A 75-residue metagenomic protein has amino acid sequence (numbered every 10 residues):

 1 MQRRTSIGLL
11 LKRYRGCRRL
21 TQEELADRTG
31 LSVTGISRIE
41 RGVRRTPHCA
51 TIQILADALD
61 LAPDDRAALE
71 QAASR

Functional and structural regions predicted by a protein language model:
M1-R13, D27-T29, R38, R45-R75: Short amphipathic recognition helices of helix-turn-helix/homeodomain-type DNA-binding modules
K12-R15, Q22: Short, cationic motifs built from Arg/Lys/His that form the positively charged side of catalytic pockets
R19-I39: Short alpha-helical DNA-recognition segment
